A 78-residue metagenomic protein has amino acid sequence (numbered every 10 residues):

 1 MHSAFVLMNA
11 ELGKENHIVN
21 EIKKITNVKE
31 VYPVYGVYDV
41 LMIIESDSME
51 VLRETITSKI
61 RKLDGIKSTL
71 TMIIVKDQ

Functional and structural regions predicted by a protein language model:
M1-Q78: A compositional/biophysical signature of low hydrophobicity enriched in polar/charged and small residues
